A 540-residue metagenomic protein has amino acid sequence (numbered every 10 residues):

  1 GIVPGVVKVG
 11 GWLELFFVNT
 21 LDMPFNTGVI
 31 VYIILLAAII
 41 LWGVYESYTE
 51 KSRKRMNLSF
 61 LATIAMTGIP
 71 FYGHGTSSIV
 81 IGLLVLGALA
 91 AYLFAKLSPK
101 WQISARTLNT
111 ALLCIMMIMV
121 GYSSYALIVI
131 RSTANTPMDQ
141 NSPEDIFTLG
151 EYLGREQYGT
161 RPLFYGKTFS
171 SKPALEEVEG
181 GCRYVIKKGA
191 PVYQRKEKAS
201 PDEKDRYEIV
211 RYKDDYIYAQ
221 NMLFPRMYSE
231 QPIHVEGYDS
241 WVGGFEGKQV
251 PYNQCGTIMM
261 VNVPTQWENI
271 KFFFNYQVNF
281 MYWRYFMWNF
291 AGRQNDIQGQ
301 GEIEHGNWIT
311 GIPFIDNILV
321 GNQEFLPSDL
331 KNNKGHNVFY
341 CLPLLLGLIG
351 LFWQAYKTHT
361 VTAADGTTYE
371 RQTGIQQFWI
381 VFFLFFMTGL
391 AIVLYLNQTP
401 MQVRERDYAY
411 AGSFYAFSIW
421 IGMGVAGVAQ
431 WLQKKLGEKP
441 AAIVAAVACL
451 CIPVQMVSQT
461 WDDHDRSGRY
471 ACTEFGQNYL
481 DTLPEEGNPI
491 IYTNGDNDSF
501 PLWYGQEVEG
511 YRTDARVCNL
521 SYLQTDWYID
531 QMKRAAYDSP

Functional and structural regions predicted by a protein language model:
G1-Y410, F417-N488, S499-P540: ER/secretory pathway lumenal C-terminal domains and tails of membrane proteins involved in glycoprotein biogenesis
